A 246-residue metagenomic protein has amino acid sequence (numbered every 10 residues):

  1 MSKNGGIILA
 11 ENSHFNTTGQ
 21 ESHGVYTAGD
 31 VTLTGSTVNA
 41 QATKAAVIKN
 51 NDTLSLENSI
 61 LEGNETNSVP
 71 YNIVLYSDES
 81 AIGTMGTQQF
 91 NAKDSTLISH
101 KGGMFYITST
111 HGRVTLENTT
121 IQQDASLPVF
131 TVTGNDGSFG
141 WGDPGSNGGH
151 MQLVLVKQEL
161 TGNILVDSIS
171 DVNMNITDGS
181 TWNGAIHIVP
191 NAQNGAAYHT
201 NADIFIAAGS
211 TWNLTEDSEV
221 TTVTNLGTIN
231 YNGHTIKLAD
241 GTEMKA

Functional and structural regions predicted by a protein language model:
M1-N4, Q20-A28, T43-N50, T66-Q88 (+7 more regions): Glycine-rich beta-solenoid repeat tracts in large extracellular/virion proteins
I7-Q20, T34-A42, A46, E57-I73 (+6 more regions): Beta-strand-rich solenoid/repeat architectures in extracellular/passenger domains of polysaccharide-targeting enzymes
Q123, G142, S146-M151, L155-A246: Extracellular beta-solenoid/beta-roll
